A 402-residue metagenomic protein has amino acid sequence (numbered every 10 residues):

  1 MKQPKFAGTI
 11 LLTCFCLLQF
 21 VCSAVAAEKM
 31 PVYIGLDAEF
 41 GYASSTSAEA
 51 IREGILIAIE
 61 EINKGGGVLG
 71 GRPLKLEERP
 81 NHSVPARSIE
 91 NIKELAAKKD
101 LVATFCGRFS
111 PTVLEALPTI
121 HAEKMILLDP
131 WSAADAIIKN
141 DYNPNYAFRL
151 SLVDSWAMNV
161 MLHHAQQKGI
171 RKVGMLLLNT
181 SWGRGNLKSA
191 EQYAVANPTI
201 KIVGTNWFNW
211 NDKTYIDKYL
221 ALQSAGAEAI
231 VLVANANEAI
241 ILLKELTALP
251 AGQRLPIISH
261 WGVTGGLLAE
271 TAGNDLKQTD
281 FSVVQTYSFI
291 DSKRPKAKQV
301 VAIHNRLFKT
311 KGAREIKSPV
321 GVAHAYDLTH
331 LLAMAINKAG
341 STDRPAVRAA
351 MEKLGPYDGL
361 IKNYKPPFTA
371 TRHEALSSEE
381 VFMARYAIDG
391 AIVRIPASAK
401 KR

Functional and structural regions predicted by a protein language model:
M1-L11: Bacterial N-terminal signal peptides that target proteins for export
L12, C16, V25-R402: Extracytosolic ligand-binding ectodomains
V21-S23: N-terminal signal peptide c-region/cleavage motif recognized by signal peptidases
